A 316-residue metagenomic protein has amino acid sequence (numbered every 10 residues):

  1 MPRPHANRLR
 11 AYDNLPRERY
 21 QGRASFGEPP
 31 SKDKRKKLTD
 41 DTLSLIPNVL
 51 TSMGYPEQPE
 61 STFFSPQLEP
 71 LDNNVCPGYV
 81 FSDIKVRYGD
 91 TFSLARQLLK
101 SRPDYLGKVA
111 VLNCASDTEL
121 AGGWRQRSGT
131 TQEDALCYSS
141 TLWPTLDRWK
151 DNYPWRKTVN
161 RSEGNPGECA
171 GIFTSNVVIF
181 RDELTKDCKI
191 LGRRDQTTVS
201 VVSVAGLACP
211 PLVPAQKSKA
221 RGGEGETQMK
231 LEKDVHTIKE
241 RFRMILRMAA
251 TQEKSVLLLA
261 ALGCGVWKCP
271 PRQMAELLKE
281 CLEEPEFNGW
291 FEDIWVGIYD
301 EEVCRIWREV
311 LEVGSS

Functional and structural regions predicted by a protein language model:
M1-L257, A261-S316: Macrodomain-like recognition of ADP-ribose-binding/processing modules
